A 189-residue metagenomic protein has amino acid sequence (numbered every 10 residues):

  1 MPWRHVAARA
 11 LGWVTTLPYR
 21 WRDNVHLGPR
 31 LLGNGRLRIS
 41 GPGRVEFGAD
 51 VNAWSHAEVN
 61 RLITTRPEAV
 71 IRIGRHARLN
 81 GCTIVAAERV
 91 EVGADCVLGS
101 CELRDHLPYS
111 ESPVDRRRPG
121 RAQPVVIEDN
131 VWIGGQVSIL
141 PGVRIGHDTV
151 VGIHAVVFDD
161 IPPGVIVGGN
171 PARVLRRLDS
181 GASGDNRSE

Functional and structural regions predicted by a protein language model:
M1-D105, V125-D129, V137, H147 (+2 more regions): Domain-scale signature associated with acetyltransferase and cell-envelope carbohydrate enzymes
Y109, V114-D115, V143, R177-L178: Conserved catalytic-core motifs of eukaryotic protein kinase domains, centered on the activation segment
R116-E128: Glycine-rich NAD(P)-binding loop of Rossmann-like domains
R144-I166: C-terminal/domain-terminus segments
